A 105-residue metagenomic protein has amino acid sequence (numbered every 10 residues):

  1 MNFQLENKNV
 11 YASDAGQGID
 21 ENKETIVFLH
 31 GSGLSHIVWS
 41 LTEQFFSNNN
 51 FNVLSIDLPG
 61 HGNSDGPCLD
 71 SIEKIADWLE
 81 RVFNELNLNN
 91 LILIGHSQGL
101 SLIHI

Functional and structural regions predicted by a protein language model:
M1-N2: An N-terminal hydrophobic leader/cap segment in hydrolases
L5-G16: A short loop-to-beta-strand scaffold at the N-terminal edge of the catalytic core in hydrolase folds
N9, N50-F51, N90: A generic structural signal for alpha->beta connector loops
A15-N63: Conserved HGGG/HGGXW glycine-rich cap/lid loop of the alpha/beta-hydrolase fold
H30, I94-G95: Small/polar loops that bind or transfer phosphate-bearing groups
L58-I94: Active-site loop/oxyanion-hole signature of alpha/beta-hydrolase fold enzymes
S97-G99: Active-site loop->helix "elbow" adjoining a glycine-rich segment at hydrolase catalytic centers
I103-I105: Conserved small/polar residues in nucleotide/adenosyl-binding loops
